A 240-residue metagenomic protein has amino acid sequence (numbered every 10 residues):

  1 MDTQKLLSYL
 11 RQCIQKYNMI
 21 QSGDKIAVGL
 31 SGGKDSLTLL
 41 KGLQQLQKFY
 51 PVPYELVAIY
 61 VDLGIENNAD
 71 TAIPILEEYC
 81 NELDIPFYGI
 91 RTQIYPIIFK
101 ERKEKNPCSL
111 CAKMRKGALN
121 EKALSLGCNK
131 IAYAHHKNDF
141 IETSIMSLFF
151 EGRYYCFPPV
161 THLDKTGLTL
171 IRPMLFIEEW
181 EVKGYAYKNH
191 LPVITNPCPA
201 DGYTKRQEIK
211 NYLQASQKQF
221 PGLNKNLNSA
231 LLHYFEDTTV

Functional and structural regions predicted by a protein language model:
M1-E142, F150, W180-K188, T238: ATP-dependent adenylation/nucleotidyltransferase module used to activate substrates
T3, A112, G202-K205, F220 (+1 more regions): Generic structural signal for well-ordered, non-membrane alpha-helical segments in soluble metabolic enzymes
Q12, G117, E121, T143 (+4 more regions): Short, residue-level hotspots on alpha-helical faces of the histone-fold and other alpha-helical interaction modules
M19, Q217-P221, E236: Alpha-helix boundary/capping and short turn/kink residues
L56, N138-K218: Catalytic subdomain that performs nucleotidyl-dependent activation
D62-G64, Q93-Y95, L163, F176 (+2 more regions): Short, solvent-exposed coil/turn elements at secondary-structure transition points
P96, Y133, P197-D201, L223: Short, surface-exposed helix-loop/turn micro-motifs enriched in polar/charged residues
T204, G222-V240: A short, charged, Gly/Pro-tolerant segment at domain boundaries
